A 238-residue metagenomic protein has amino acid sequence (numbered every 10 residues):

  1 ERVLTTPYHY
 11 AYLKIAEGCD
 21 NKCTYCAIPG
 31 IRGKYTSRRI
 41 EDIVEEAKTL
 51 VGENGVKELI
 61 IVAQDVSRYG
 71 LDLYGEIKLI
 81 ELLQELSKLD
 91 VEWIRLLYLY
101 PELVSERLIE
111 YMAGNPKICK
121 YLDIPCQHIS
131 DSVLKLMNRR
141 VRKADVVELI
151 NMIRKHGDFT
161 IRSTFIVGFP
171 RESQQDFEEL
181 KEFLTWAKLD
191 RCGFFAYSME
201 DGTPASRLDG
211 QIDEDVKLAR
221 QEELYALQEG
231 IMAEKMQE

Functional and structural regions predicted by a protein language model:
E1-Y69, R107-M112, L122, K143-K155 (+4 more regions): Proteins enriched for Cys/Gly/acidic motifs involved in redox and nucleic-acid/cofactor modification
V51-Q174, T185: Conserved SAM/AdoMet-binding glycine-rich loop
